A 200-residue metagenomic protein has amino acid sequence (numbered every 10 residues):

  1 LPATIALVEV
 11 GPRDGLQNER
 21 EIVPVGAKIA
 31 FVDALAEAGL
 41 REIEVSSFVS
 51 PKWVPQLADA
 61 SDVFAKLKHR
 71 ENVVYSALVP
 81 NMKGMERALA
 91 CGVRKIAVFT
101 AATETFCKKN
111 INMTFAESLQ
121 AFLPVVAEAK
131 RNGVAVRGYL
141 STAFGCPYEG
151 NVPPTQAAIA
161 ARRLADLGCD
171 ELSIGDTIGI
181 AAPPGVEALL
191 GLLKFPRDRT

Functional and structural regions predicted by a protein language model:
A3-A6, G39-R41, H69-Y75, V93-R94 (+3 more regions): Short, well-ordered coil/turn segments that N-cap beta-strands
L7-K28, N72-M82, K108-F115, T142-Q156: Active-site mouth loops of central-metabolism enzymes
V8-V10, R94-T103, R137-S141: Non-cysteine beta-strand/loop elements that form the S-adenosyl-L-methionine
G15, L35, A88, I96 (+2 more regions): Conserved, mostly hydrophobic/aromatic
V25-V73, V79-R87, G92-V93: Glycine-rich, positively charged N-terminal anion/phosphate-binding segment
R41-K66, F99-T114, F144-Y148, S173-P184: Glycine-rich, proline-tolerant flexible connector loops at the mouths of alpha/beta enzymes
W53-A77, A116-G138, A161-R162, G185-T200: Alpha-helix-loop-beta-strand connector modules within alpha/beta enzyme cores
Q56-L57, R87-G92, Y148-A157, A182-L193: Distinct, well-ordered alpha-helical segments
